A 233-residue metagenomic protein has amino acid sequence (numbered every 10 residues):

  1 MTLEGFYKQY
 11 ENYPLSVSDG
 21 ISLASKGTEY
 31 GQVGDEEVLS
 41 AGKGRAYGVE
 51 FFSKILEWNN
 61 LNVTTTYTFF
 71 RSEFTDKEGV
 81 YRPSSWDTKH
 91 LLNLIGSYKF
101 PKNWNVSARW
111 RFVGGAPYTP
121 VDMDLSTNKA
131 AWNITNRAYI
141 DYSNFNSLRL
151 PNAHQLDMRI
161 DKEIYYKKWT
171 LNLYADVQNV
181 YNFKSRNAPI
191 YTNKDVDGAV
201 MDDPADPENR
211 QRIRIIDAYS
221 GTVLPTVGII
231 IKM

Functional and structural regions predicted by a protein language model:
M1-L3, V63-T65, L94, V106-A108 (+3 more regions): Transmembrane beta-strands of outer-membrane beta-barrel proteins
F6-Y10, D19, T28-P117: Gram-negative outer-membrane beta-barrel transporters
E11, R111-N136, P151-Q155, K162-M233: C-terminal beta-signal and adjacent terminal beta-strands/loops of Gram-negative outer-membrane beta-barrel proteins
V17-G27, G34, F70-R71, G79-D87 (+2 more regions): Flexible, surface-exposed loop regions and adjacent strand-edge segments of Gram-negative outer-membrane beta-barrel
V17-Y30, N103-L150: Conserved small-residue
Y30-V38, T75-G79, A138-F145, E208-R214: Extracytoplasmic loops and strand-loop junctions of Gram-negative outer membrane beta-barrel proteins
S40, N93, N146, N179-S185: Asparagine-centered polar/low-complexity signal
A41, V80-S85, N144-L150, I215-D217: Short, contiguous acidic/charged loop-to-helix segments that flank catalytic cores in large enzymes
